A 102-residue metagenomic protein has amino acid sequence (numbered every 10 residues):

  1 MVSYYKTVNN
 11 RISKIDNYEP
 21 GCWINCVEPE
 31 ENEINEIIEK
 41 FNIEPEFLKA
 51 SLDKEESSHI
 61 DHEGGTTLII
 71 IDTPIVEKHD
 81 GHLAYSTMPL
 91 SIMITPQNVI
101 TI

Functional and structural regions predicted by a protein language model:
M1-I102: Peripheral, non-transmembrane regulatory/ligand-interaction domains of membrane transport proteins
